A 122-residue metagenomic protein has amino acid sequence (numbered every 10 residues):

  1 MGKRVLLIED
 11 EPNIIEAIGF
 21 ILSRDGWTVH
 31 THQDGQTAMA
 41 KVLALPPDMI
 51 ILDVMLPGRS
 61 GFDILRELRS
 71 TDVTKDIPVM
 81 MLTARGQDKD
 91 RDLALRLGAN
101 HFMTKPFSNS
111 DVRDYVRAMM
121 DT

Functional and structural regions predicted by a protein language model:
E9: Conserved acidic carboxylate
I15, P57, K75, Q87 (+1 more regions): The feature encodes the CheY-like receiver
G26-Q33, K41: Short hydrophobic/Thr-rich beta-strand motif most characteristic of the beta2 strand and flanking loop of CheY-like
L45-I51, L56: Active-site beta3 strand of CheY-like receiver
F107-V116: C-terminal output helix
